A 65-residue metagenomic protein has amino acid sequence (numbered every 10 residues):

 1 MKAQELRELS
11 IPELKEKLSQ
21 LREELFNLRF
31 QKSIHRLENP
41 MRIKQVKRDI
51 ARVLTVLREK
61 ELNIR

Functional and structural regions predicted by a protein language model:
M1-R65: Extended, charge-rich alpha-helical interface modules
